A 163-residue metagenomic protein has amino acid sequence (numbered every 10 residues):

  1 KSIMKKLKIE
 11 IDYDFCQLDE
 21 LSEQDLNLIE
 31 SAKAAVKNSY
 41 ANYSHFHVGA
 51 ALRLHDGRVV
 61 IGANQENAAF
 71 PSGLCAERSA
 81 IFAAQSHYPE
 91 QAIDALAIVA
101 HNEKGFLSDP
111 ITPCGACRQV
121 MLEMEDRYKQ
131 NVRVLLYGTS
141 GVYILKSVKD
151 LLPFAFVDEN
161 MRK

Functional and structural regions predicted by a protein language model:
I3-N38, F82, Y88-K163: C-terminal binding/interaction regions
L18-S22, E66-P71: Short, surface-exposed loop/turn motifs that are enriched in glycine and acidic residues and include a nearby proline
A41-S44: Short loop/turn motifs at secondary-structure junctions and domain boundaries
H47-L54: Short beta-strand scaffold segments in enzyme catalytic cores
A63-F70, E103-L107: A short glycine/serine-rich beta->alpha loop
N67-S86: A short mixed-secondary-structure module that forms the rim of ligand-binding clefts
